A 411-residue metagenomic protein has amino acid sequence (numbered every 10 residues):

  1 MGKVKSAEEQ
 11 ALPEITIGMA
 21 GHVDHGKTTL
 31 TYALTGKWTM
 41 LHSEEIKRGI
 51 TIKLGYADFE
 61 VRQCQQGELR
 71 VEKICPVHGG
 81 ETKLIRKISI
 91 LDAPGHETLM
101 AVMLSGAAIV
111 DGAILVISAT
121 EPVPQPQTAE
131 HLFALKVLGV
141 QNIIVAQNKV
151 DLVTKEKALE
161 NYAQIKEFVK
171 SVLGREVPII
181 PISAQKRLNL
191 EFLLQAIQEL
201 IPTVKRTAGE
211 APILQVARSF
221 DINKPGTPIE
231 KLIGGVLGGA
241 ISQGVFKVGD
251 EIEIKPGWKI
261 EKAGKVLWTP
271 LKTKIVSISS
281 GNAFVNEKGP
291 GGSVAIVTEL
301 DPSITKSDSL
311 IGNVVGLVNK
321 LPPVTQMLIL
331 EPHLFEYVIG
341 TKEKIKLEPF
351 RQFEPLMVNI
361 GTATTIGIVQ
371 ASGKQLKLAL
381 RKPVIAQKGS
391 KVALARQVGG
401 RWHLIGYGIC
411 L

Functional and structural regions predicted by a protein language model:
G2-T98, V110: P-loop NTPase switch module centered on the Walker A-proximal segment
E9, E167-L310, V314-L317, L321 (+2 more regions): Conserved catalytic-core segments of large NTP-driven translation/proteostasis enzymes
T16-M19, V153-K155, P302-L411: C-terminal effector modules of nucleic-acid-centric enzymes and ribosome-associated factors
D24, L30, G49, D92 (+11 more regions): Residue-level signature of catalytic and energy-coupling elements of molecular machines, predominantly ATP/GTP-dependent
R86-S89, A93-L99, A107-E130, K136-L159: Conserved Switch II/interswitch segment of TRAFAC-class P-loop GTPases
S118-T120, I143-L159, I179-L190, G312 (+2 more regions): G-domain G4 guanine-recognition motif of GTPases
